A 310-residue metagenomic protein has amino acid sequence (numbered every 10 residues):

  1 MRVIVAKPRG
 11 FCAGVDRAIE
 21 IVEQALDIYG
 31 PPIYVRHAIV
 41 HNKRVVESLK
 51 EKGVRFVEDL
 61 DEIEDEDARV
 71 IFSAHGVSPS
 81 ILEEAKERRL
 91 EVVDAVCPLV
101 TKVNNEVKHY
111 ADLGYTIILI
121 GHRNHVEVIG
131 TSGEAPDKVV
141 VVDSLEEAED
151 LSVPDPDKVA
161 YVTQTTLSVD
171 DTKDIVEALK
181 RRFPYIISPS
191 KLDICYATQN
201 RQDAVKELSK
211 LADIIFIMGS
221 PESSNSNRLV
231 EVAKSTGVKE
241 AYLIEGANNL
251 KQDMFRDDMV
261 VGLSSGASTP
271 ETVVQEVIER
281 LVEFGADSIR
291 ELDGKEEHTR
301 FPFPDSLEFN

Functional and structural regions predicted by a protein language model:
M1-V261, S265, E271-N310: The feature marks the mature, well-folded catalytic cores of soluble enzymes
